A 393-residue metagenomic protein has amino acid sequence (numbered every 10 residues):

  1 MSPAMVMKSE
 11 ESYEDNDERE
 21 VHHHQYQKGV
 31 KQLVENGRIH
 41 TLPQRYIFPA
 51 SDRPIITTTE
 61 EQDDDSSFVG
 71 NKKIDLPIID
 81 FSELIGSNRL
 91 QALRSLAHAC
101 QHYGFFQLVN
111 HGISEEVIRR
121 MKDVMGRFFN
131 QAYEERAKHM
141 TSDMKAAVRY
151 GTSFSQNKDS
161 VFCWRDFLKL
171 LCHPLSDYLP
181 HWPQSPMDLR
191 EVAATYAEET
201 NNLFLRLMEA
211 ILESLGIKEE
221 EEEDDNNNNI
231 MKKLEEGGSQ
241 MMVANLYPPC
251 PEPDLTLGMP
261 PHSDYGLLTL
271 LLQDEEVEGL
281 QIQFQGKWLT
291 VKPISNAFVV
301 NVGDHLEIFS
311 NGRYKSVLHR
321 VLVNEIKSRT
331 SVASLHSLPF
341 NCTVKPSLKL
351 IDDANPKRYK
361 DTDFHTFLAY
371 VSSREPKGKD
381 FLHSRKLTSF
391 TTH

Functional and structural regions predicted by a protein language model:
M1-H393: Peripheral, non-catalytic segments flanking oxidoreductase cores
